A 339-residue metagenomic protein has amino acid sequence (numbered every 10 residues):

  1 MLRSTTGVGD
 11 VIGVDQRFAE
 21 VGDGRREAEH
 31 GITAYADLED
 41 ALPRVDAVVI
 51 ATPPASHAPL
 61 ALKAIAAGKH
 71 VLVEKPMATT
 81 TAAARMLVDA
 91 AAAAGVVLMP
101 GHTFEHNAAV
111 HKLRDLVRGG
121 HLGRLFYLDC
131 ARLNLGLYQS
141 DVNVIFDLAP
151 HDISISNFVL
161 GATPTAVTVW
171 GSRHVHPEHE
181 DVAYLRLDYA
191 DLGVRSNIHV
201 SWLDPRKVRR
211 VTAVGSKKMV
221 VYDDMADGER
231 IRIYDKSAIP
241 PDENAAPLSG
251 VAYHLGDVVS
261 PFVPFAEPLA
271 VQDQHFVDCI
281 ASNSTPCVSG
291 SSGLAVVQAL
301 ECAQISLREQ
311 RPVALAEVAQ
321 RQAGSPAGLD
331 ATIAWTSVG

Functional and structural regions predicted by a protein language model:
M1-E29, T336-V338: N-terminal Rossmann-like dinucleotide-binding module
V8, I32, A67-K69, A94-V96 (+1 more regions): A short helix->loop->beta-strand "cap" motif at the edges of active sites that frequently abuts
G9-D10, D278-V296: Glycine- and charged-residue-rich phosphate/anionic-cofactor binding loop of Rossmann-like
V11, D46, F126: Conserved acidic residues
E29-A90: Beta-loop-alpha module in the N-terminal Rossmann-like domain of NAD(P)-dependent dehydrogenases, especially those
A36, I50, V73, L98-P100 (+2 more regions): Hydrophobic residues in well-ordered beta-strands that form the structural core
A78-S140: A contiguous active-site-proximal alpha/beta segment in oxidoreductase catalytic domains
P150-A238, F262-S284, E301-C302, V318-G339: Contiguous beta-strand/loop segments that form the cofactor/metal-binding neighborhood of enzyme cores
